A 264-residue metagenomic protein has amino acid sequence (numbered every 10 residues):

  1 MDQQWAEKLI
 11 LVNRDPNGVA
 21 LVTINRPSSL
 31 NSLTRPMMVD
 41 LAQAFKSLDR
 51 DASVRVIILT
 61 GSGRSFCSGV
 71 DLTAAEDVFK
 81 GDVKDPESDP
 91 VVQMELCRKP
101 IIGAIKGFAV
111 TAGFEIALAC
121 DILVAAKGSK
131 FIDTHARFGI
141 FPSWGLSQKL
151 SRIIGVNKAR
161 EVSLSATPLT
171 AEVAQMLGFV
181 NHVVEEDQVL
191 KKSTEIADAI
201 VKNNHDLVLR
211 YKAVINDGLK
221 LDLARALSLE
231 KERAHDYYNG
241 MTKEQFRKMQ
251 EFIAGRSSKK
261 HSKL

Functional and structural regions predicted by a protein language model:
M1-N17, A166-A171, K191, E195-D198 (+1 more regions): C-terminal alpha-helix plus adjacent terminal tail
M1-S62: Conserved CoA-thioester-binding segment of acyl-CoA-metabolizing enzymes
Q4, V39, R50-S53, G61-L96 (+4 more regions): Glycine- (often His-adjacent) and acidic-residue-rich active-site loop that binds/positions the CoA thioester
V22, R26, L41, L59 (+6 more regions): Terminal peptide-recognition signature
S28, S32, V39, V78-S88 (+6 more regions): Residues at secondary-structure transition points
M37-L41, P86, I116, V189 (+1 more regions): Hydrophobic alpha-helical membrane-association signature
P86-P90, L146-K149, K158, R210 (+2 more regions): Hydrophobic alpha-helical segments typical of transmembrane helices and their membrane-interface/capping positions
Q93-D206: Crotonase-fold acyl-CoA enzyme core
